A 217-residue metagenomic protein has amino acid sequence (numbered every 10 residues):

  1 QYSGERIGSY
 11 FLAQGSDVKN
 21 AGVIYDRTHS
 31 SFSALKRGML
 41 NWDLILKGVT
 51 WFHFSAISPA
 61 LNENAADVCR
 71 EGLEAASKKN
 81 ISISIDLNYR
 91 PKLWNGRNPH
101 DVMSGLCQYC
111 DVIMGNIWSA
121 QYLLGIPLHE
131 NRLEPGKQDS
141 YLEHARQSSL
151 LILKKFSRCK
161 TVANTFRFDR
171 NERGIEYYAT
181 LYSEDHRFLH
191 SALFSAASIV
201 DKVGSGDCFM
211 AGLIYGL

Functional and structural regions predicted by a protein language model:
Q1-P59, I83: Conserved N-terminal subdomain of the carbohydrate kinase-like
T28, I57, N88-K92, W118 (+1 more regions): Active-site beta-loop-alpha junctions enriched in small/polar residues
H29-S33, A60-N62, Y89-W94, Q138-Y141: Short, flexible loop segments at the rims of nucleotide/cofactor-binding pockets, characterized by
K36-I45, A65-A75, P99-Y109, K154: Short amphipathic alpha-helices and their capping/turn segments at secondary-structure boundaries
K79, L93-D185: Conserved phosphate/ATP/ADP-binding segment of small-molecule kinases
K79-L87: Short beta-strand/loop segments at the ligand-binding rim of alpha/beta enzyme cores
H186-A197: Glycine/charged-rich beta-loop-alpha catalytic/anionic-binding loops adjacent to active sites
I199-L217: Short, small-residue alpha-helix embedded
